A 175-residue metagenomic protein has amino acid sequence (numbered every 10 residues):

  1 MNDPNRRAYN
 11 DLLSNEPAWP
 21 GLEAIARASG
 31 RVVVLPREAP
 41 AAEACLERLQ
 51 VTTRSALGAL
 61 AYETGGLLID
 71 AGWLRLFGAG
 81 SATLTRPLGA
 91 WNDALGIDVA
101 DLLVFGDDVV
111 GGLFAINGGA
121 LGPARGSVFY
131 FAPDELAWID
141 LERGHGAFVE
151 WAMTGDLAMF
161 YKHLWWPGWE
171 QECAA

Functional and structural regions predicted by a protein language model:
N2-L121, M159, Q171-A175: A surface-exposed partner-binding patch
A124-L164: Compact, glycine/acidic-enriched structural inserts
W165-E170: N-terminal catalytic cores of large hydrolase enzymes
